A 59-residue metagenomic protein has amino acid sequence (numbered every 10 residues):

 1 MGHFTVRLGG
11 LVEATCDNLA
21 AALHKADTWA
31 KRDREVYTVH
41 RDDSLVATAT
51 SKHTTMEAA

Functional and structural regions predicted by a protein language model:
M1-H3, M56-A59: Short intrinsically disordered terminal tails
M1-V12, E35-R41: Short aromatic-glycine-(Arg/Gly/Cys) micro-motifs in beta-strand/loop hairpins
V6, H24, K31-D33, H40 (+1 more regions): Short, intrinsically disordered low-complexity segments
L8, A20, R41-S44, E57: Generic alpha-helical secondary structure signal
G10-A30, Y37: Amphipathic, hydrophobic secondary-structure cores in small proteins
E13, V46-A47: Local beta-strand/beta-hairpin segments that build beta-sheet-rich folds
D17-L23, T50-E57: A short, sequence-level motif marking secondary-structure junctions
